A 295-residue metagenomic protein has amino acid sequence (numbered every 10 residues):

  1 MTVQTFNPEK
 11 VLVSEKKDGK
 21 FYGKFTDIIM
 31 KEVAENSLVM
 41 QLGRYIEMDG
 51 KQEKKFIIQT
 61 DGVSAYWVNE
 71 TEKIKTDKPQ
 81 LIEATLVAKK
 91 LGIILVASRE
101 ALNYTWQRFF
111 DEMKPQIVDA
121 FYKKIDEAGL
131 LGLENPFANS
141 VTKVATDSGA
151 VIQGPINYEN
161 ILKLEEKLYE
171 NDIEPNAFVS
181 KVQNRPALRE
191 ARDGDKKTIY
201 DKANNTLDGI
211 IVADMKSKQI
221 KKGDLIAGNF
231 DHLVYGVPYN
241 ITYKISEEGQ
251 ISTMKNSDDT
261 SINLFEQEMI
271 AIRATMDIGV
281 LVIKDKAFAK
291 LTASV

Functional and structural regions predicted by a protein language model:
M1-D27, N36-L38, Y45, T260-V295: Protruding loop/beta-arch "assembly-hinge" segments enriched in small, turn-prone residues
S14-I93, N157, L162, A287: Assembly/oligomerization interface modules of large self-assembling protein complexes
Q59-T60, A97-R99, V182, A274: Residues immediately flanking
S64-W67, T105, A187-E190, L281-I283: Short helix/loop capping segments that flank catalytic or ligand/cofactor-binding pockets
I82, G92-N171, K290-V295: Alpha-helical scaffold segments that mediate packing/assembly in large oligomeric complexes
V87, Y104-E112, T260, L264: Short alpha-helix boundary/capping segments
A150-F265, I270, M276: Extended oligomerization regions of viral-like shell subunits
